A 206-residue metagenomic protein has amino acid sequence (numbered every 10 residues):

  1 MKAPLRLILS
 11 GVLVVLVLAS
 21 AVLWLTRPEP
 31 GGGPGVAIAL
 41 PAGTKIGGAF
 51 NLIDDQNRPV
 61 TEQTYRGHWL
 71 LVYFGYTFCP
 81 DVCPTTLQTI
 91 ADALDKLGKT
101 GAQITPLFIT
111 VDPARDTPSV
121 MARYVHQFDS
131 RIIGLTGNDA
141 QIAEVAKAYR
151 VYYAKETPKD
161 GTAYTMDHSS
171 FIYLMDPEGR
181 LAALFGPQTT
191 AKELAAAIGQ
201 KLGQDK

Functional and structural regions predicted by a protein language model:
M1-A49, D205-K206: N-terminal targeting signals for export/organelle localization
K45-G47, W69, D167-S169: Short, small/polar residue-rich loop motifs at catalytic or cofactor-binding pockets
F50-L70, L94: A short beta-strand-turn-helix
E62-T86, I90: Short active-site neighborhood of thiol/selenol oxidoreductases, capturing the structured segment around
L71-V72, P106, I172: Hydrophobic beta-strand anchors of alpha/beta hydrolase catalytic cores
T85-V145: Structural microenvironment flanking redox-active thiols in thiol-disulfide oxidoreductases
Q141-A197: Thiol/disulfide oxidoreductase modules built on the thioredoxin-like
A197-D205: C-terminal alpha-helix
